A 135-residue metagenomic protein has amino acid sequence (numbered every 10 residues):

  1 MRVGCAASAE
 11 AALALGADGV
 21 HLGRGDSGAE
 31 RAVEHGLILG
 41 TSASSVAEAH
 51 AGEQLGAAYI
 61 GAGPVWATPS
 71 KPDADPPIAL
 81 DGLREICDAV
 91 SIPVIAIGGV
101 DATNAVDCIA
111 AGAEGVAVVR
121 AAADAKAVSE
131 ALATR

Functional and structural regions predicted by a protein language model:
M1-A7, R24-S45, D73-A102, A131-R135: Alpha-helix-loop-beta-strand connector modules within alpha/beta enzyme cores
R2, G19, I38-G40, A58-Y59 (+3 more regions): Structural motif
S8-E10, A14-D18, G25, V46-G63 (+2 more regions): Alpha/beta enzyme core
L22-A32, G61-A74, A102-R135: Glycine-rich phosphate-binding active-site loops on the catalytic face of alpha/beta enzymes
E34-L37, A49, E53, A58 (+4 more regions): Generic alpha-helical hydrophobic packing signal
A49-P77, P93-G99: A broadly tuned preference for mixed-charge, low-complexity surface segments
